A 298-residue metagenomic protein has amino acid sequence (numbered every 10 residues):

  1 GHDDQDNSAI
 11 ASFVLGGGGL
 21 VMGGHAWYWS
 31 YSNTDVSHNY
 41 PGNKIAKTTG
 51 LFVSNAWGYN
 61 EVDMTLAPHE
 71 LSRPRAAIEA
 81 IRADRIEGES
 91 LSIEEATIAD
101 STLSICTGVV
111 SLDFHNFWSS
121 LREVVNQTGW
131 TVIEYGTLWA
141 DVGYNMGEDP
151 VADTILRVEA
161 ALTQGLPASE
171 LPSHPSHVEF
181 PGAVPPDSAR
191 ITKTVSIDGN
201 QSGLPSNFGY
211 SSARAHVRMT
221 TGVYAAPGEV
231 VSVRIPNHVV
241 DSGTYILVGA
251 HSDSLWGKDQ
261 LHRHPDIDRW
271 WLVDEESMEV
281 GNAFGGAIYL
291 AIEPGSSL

Functional and structural regions predicted by a protein language model:
G1-K44, T48, D63-T65, L71-S92: Helical hinge/lid and interdomain linker segments adjacent to catalytic or ligand-binding clefts that mediate domain
Y31-N33, R122, G143, G228: Short, isolated positions within intrinsically disordered regulatory regions of eukaryotic proteins
P41, S54-A77, D241-H264: Short linear, low-complexity motifs centered on an aromatic residue
G50-F52: Short aromatic/hydrophobic-glycine micro-motifs
G58, M64-F180: Activation corresponds to long, low-complexity, non-globular regions
A168-L298: Beta-strand-enriched, solvent-exposed domains that form extended recognition/catalytic surfaces
